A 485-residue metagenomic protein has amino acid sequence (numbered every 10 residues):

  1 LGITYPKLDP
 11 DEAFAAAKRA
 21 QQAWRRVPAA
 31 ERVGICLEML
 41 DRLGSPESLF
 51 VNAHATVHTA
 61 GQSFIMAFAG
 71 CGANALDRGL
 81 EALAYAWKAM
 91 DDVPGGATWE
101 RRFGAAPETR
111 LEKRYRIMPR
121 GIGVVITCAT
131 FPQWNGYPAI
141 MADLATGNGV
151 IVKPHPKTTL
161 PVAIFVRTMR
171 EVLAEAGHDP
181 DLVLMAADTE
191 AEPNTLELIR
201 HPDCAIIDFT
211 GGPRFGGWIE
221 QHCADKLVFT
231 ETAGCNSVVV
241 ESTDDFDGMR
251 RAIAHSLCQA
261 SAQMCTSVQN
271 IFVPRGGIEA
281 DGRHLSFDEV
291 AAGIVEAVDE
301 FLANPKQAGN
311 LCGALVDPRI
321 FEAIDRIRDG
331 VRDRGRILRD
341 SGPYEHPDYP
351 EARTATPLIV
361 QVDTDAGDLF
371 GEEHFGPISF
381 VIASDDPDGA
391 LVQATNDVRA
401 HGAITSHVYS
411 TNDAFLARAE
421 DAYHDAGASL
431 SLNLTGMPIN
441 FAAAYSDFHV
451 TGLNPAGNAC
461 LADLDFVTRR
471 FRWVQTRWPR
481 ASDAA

Functional and structural regions predicted by a protein language model:
L1-E108, A142: N-terminal Rossmann-like NAD(P)+-binding subdomain of aldehyde/semialdehyde dehydrogenases
G2-Y5, R19-R26, V124, V239-V240 (+5 more regions): Short, well-ordered beta-strand elements within core beta-sheets of diverse protein domains
P10, A29, E192, F246 (+3 more regions): Residues at or immediately preceding the N-termini of alpha-helices
E38-P46, T168-A176, G293, A297 (+1 more regions): Generic non-transmembrane alpha-helical segments
A67, C71-D92, R114, K226 (+6 more regions): C-terminal segments
D91-R250: Rossmann-like NAD(P) dinucleotide-binding subdomain of oxidoreductase/dehydrogenase enzymes
F131-Q133, T158-P161, E192-N194, F215-G217 (+7 more regions): Flexible loop/turn segments at secondary-structure boundaries
